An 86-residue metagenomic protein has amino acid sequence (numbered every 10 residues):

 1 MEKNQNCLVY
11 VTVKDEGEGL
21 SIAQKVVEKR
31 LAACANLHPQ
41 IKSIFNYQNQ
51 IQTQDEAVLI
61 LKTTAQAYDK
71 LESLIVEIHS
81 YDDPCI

Functional and structural regions predicted by a protein language model:
M1-I86: Positively charged, small/polar-rich N-terminal and surface patches that mediate targeting and assembly and bind
